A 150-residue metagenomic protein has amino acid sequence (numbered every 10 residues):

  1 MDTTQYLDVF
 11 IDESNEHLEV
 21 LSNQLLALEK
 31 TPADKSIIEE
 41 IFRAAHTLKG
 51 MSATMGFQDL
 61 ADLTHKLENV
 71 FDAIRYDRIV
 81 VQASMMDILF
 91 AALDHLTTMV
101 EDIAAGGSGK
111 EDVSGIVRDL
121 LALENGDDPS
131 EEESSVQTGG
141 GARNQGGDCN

Functional and structural regions predicted by a protein language model:
M1-N150: Non-catalytic helical tethers at domain boundaries
